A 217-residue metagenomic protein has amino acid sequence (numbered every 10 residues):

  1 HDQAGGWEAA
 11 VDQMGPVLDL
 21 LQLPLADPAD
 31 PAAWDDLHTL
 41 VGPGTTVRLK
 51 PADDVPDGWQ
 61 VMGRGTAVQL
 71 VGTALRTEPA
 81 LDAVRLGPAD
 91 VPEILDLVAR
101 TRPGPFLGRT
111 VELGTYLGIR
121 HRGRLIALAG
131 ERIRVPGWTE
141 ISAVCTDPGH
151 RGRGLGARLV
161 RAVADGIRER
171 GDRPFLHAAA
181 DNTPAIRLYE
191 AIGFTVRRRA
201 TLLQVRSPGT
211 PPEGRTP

Functional and structural regions predicted by a protein language model:
H1-P79: Acyl-donor-binding surface of acyltransferase catalytic domains
P24-A29, V144-R151, A179: A short, internal acetyl-CoA/4′-phosphopantetheine-binding micro-motif in the GNAT/acyltransferase core
A33-L37, G152-R168, I186-A191: Conserved acetyl-CoA-binding loop-helix of GNAT-fold acetyltransferases
R48-D53, G166, F175-I186, L202-G209: Conserved beta-strand-loop-alpha-helix junction that forms the acyl-donor binding cleft
D54-W59, A157, A180-R198: Conserved active-site alpha-helix within GNAT-family acetyltransferase domains
Q60-G72, H177, T195-T210: Conserved catalytic-core motifs of GNAT/GCN5-like acyltransferases
T73-G104, E213-P217: Short amphipathic alpha-helix that is part of the acyltransferase structural core
P105-T115, I119-D147: A conserved beta-strand-loop-helix scaffold within acyl/acetyltransferase catalytic domains
